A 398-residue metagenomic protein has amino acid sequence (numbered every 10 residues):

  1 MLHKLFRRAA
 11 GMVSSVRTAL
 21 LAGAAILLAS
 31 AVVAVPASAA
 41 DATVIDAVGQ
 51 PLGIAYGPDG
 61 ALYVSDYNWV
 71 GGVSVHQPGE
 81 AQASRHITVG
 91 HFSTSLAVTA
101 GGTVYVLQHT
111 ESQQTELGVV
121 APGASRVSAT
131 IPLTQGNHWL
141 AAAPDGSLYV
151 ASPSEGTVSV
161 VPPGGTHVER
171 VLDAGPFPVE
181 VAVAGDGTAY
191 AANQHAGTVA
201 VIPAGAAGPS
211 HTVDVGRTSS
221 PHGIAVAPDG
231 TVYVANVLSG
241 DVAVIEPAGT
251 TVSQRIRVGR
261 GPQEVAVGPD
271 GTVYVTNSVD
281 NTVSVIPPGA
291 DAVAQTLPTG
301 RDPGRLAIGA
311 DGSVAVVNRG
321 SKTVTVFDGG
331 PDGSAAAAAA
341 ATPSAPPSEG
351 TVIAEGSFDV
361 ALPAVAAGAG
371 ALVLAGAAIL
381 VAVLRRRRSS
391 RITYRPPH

Functional and structural regions predicted by a protein language model:
H3-L21: Bacterial N-terminal signal peptides that target proteins for export
L5, S30-H398: Predominantly soluble domains enriched in secretory-pathway, periplasmic, or organellar proteins
S14, A24, I392-Y394: Enrichment for repetitive, rod-forming helical segments
A19-A31: Bacterial N-terminal signal peptides
